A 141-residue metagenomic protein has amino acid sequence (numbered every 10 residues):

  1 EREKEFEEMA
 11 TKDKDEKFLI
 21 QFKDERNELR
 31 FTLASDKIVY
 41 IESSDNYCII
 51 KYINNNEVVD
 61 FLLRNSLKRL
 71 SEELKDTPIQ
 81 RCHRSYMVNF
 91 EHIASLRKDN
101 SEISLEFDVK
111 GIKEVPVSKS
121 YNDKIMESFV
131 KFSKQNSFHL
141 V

Functional and structural regions predicted by a protein language model:
R2-V141: Basic, polyanion-interacting recognition surfaces, primarily in bacterial LytTR/OmpR-type DNA-binding effector domains
